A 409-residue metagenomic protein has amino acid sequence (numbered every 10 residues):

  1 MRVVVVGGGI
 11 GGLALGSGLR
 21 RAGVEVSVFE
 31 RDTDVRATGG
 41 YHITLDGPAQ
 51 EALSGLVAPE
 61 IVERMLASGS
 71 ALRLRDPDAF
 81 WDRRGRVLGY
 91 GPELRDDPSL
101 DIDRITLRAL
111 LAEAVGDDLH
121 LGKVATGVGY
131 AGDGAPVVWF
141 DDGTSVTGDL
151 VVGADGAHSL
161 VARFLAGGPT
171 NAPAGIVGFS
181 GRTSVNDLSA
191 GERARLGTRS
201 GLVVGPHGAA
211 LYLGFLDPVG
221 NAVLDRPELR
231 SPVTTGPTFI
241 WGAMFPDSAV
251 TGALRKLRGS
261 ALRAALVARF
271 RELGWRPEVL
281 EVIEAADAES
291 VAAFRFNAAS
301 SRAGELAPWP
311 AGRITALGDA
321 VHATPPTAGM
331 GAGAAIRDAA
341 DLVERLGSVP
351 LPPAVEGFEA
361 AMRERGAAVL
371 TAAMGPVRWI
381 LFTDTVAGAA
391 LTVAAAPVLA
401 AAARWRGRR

Functional and structural regions predicted by a protein language model:
M1, V62-M65, P77-G89, L280-A285 (+4 more regions): C-terminal helical "tail/cap" subdomain of flavin- and related membrane-associated enzymes
M1-G11: Beta1/beta-strand and adjacent pyrophosphate-binding region of the FAD-binding site in flavoprotein oxidoreductases
G11, D34, H158: Conserved Rossmann-like nucleotide-cofactor binding loop
R20-G39: Glycine-rich FAD pyrophosphate-binding loop
T33-A52: Conserved N-terminal glycine-rich FAD pyrophosphate-binding loop of Rossmann-like flavoproteins
D46-L165, T170-R182, S260-V267: Conserved N-terminal helical subregion
V87-D103, S180-A288: Conserved FAD/dinucleotide-binding core of flavoprotein oxidoreductases
F294-L317, H322: FAD-binding beta-loop-beta segment adjacent to the flavin cofactor pocket
